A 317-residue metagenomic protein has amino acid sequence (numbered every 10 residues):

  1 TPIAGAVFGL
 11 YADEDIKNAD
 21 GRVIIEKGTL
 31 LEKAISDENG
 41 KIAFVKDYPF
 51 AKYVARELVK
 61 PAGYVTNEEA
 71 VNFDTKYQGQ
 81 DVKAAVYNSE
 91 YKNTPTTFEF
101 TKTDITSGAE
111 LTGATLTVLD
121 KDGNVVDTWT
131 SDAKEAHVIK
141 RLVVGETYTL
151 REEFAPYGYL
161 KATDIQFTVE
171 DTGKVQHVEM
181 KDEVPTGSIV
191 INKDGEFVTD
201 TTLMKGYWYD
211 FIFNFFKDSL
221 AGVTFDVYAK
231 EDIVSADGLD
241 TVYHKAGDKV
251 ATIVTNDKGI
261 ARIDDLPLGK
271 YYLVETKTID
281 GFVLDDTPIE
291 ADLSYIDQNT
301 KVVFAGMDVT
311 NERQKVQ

Functional and structural regions predicted by a protein language model:
T1-Q317: Solvent-exposed loop/turn and edge beta-strand elements of beta-rich ligand-binding domains
